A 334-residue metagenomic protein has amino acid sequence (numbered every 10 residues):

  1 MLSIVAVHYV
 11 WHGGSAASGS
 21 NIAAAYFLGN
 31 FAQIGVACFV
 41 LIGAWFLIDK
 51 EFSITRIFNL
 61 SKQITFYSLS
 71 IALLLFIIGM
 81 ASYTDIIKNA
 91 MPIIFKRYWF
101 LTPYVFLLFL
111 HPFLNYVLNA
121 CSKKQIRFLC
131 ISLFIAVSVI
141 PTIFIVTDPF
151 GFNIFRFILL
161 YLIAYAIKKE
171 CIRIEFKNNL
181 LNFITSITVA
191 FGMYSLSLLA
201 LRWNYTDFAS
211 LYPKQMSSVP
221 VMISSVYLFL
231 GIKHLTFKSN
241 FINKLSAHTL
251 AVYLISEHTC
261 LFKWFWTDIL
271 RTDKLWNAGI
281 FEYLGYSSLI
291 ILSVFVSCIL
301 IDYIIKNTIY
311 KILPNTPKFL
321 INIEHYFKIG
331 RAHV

Functional and structural regions predicted by a protein language model:
M1-R331: Alpha-helical transmembrane segments and their immediate juxtamembrane cytosolic regions
